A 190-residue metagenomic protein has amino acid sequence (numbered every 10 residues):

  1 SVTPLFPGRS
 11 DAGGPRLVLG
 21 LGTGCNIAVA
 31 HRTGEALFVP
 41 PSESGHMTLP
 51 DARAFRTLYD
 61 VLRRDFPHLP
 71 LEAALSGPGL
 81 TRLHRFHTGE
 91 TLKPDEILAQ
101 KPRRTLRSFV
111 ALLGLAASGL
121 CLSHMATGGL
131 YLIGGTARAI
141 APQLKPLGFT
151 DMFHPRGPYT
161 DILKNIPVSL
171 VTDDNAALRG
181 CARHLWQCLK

Functional and structural regions predicted by a protein language model:
S1-H68, C181-H184, C188-L189: Phosphate-binding/catalytic loop of phosphoryl-transfer enzymes
R53-K190: ATP-binding/phosphotransfer module of carbohydrate and carboxylate kinases, centering on a glycine-rich
